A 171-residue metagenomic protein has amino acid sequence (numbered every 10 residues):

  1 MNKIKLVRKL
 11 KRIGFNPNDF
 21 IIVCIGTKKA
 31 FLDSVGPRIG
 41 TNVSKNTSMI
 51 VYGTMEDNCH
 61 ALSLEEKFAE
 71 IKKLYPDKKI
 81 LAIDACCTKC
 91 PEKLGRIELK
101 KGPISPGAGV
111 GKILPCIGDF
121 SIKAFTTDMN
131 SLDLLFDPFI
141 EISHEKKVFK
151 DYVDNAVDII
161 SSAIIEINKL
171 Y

Functional and structural regions predicted by a protein language model:
M1-I80, A85-Y171: N-terminal catalytic or cofactor-binding beta/alpha core of small enzyme domains
